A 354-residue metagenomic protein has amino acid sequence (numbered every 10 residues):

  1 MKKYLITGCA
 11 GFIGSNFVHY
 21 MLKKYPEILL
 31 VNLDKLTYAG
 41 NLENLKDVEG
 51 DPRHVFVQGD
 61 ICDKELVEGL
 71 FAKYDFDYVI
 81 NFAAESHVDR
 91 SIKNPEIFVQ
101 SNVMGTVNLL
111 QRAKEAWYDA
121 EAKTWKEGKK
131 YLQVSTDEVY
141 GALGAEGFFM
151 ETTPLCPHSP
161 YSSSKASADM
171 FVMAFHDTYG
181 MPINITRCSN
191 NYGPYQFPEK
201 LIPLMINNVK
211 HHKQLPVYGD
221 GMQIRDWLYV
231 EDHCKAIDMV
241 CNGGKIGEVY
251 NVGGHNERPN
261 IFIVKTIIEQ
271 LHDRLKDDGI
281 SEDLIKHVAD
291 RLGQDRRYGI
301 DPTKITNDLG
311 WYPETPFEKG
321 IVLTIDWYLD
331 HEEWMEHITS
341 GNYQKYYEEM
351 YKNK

Functional and structural regions predicted by a protein language model:
M1-N191, C241, L323, Y328-H331 (+1 more regions): N-terminal Rossmann-like NAD(P)+-binding domain of SDR-like oxidoreductases, especially those catalyzing
K3-Y4, F17, K24, L30 (+4 more regions): C-terminal substrate-binding subdomain of Rossmann-fold SDR/epimerase-dehydratase oxidoreductases
G8, F12, K130, S159 (+4 more regions): Amphipathic alpha-helical recognition patches that constitute DNA-binding helices
L36, N190-G193, Q223-I224, R291-L292: Short histidine/acidic/glycine/proline-rich micro-motifs that form metal- and phosphate-coordinating active-site loops
Y38, P194, G254: Short, conserved catalytic or interaction motifs in soluble domains
L42-L45, L143-E146, Q196-E199, I263-K265 (+1 more regions): Short aromatic-enriched loop/helix-cap "lid" or pocket-rim segments at secondary-structure transitions that line
L66, I97, M104, F197-L201 (+2 more regions): Residue-level recognition of oxygen-bearing side chains
E146, P157-S164, P194, P198 (+2 more regions): The catalytic Tyr-centered alpha-helix of NAD(P)H-dependent dehydrogenases
